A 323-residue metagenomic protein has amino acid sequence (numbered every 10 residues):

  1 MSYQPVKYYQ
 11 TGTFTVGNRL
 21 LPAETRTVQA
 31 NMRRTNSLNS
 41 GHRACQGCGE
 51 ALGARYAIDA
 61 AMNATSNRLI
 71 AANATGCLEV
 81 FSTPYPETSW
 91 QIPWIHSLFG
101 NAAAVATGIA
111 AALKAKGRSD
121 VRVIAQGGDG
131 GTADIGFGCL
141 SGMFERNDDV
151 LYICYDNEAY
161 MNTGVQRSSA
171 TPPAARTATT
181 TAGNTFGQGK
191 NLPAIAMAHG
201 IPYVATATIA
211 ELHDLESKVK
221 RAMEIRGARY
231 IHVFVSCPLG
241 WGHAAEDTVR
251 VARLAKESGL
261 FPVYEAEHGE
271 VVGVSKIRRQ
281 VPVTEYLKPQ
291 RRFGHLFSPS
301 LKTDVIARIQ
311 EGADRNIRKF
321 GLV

Functional and structural regions predicted by a protein language model:
M1-Y9, G17-L20, S236-V323: Flexible, low-complexity linker and terminal segments
Q4-Y152, V165, S169-P173, A182-F186: Cofactor-binding active-site loop characterized by glycine-rich and histidine/acidic residues
R19, R26, R33-R34, R43 (+15 more regions): Arginine residue identity/basic-tract feature
T35, G47, A51, F99-A102 (+6 more regions): Electropositive phosphate-/nucleotide-binding environments in soluble metabolic enzymes
S119-I124, D134-L151, Y155-L287: Glycine-rich ThDP/TPP pyrophosphate-binding loop and its adjacent helix/strand module within ThDP-dependent enzymes
